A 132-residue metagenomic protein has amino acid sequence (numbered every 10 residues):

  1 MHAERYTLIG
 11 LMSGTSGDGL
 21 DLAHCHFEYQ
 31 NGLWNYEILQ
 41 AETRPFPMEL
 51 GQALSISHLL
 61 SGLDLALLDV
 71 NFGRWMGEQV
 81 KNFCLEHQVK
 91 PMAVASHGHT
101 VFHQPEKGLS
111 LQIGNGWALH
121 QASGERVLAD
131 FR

Functional and structural regions predicted by a protein language model:
M1-R132: Short acidic/glycine-rich loops and adjacent helix/strand connectors that line catalytic pockets where negatively
